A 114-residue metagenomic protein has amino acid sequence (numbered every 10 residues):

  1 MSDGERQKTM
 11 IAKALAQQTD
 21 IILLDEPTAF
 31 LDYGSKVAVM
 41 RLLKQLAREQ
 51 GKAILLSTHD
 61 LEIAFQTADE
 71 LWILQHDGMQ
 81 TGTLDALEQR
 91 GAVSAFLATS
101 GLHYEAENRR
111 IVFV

Functional and structural regions predicted by a protein language model:
I11: Hydrophobic anchor residue at the start of the ABC signature
Q18: Conserved catalytic motifs of ABC-family nucleotide-binding domains
I22-D25: Catalytic Walker B motif of ABC-type/P-loop ATPase nucleotide-binding domains
V37-E49: Helical segment within the ABC ATPase nucleotide-binding domain
T58-H59: H-loop/switch region of ABC-family ATPase nucleotide-binding domains
E70-T83, T99, Y104: H-loop (His-switch) and adjacent beta-strand-loop-beta switch element of ABC-type ATPase nucleotide-binding domains
L97-V114: ABC ATPase nucleotide-binding domains
